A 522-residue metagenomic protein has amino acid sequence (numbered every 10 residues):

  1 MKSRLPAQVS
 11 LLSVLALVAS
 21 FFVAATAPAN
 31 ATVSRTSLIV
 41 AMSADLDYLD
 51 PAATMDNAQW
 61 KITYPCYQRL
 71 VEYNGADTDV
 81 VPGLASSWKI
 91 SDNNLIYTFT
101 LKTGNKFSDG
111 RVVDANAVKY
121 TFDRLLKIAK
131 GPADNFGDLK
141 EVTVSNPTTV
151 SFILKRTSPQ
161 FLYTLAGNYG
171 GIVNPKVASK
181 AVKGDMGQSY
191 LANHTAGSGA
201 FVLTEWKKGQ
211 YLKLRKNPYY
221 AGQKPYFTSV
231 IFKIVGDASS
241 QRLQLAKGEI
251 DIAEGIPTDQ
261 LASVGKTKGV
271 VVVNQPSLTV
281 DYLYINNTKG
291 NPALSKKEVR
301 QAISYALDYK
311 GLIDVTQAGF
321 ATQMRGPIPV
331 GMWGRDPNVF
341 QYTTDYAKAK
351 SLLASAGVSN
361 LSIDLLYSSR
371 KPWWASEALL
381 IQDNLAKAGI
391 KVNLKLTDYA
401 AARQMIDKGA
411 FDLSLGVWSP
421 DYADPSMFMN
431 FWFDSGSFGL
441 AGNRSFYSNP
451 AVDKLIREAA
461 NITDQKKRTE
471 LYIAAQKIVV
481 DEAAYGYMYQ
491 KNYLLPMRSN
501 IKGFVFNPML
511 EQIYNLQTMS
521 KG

Functional and structural regions predicted by a protein language model:
I39, D114-T121, P147-I153, G199-A200 (+5 more regions): Alpha-helical secondary-structure segments
A41-D92, D123, A196-S198: N-terminal lobe/hinge region of extracytoplasmic solute-binding protein
N74-G75, G167-P225, S229, Y346-A347 (+1 more regions): Gly/Pro-rich hinge or "lid" segments in bacterial periplasmic/extracellular proteins
S86-G131, S145, S151-I153, Q244 (+1 more regions): Aromatic- and charge-enriched surface segment that lines or borders ligand/interaction sites
T100, D134-K180: Surface-exposed binding/hinge segments that line and control ligand-binding clefts or catalytic entry sites
F201, T322-S355, P372-W373: Structural transition elements
K207, A306-G334, S369, W373-Q382 (+1 more regions): Detector for C-terminal structural segments
N217-S263, K391: Ligand-site clamp/hinge motif
